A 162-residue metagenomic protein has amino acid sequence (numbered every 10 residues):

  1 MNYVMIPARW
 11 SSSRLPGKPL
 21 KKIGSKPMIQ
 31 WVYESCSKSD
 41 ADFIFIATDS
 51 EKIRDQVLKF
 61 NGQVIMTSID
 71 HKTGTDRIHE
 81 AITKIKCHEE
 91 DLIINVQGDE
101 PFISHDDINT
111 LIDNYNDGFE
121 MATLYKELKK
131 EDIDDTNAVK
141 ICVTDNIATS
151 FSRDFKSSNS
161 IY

Functional and structural regions predicted by a protein language model:
N2-T48: N-terminal glycine-rich phosphate-binding loop and ensuing alpha1 helix
P7, N95-Q97, L124-K126: Short beta-strand segments
S25, I69, G98, V143 (+1 more regions): Active-site donor-binding loop signature of nucleotide-sugar glycosyltransferases
A41, E89-E90, D117-E120: Short, high-confidence coil segments that cap the C-terminus of an alpha-helix and link into the following beta-strand
F45, E51-V96, E100-D113: Short phosphate-binding loop-to-helix
I103-Y162: Conserved core of the sugar-phosphate nucleotidyltransferase
